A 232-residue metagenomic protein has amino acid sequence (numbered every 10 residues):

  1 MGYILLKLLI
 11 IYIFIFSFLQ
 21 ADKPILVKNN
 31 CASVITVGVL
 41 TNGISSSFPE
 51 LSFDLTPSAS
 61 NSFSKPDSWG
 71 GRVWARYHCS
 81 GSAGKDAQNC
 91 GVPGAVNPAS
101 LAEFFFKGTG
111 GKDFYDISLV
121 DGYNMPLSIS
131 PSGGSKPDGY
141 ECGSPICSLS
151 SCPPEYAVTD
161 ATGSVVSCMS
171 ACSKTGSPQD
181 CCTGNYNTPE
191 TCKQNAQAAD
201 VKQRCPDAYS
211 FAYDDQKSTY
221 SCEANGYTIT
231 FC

Functional and structural regions predicted by a protein language model:
G2-C232: Extracellular low-complexity, O-glycosylation-prone Ser/Thr/Pro/Gly-rich "stalks" and linkers flanking catalytic
